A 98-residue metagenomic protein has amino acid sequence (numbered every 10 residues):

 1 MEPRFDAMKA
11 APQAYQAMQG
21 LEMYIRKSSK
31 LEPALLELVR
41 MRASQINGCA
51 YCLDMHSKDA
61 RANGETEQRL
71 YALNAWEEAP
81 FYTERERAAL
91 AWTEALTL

Functional and structural regions predicted by a protein language model:
M1-E37, D59-R61: Acidic, glycine/proline-rich low-complexity segments that act as flexible tails and inter-domain linkers
A11-M18, R42-L53, T93: Alpha-helical transition-metal enzyme core signature, strongest for iron centers
E22-R26, R40, S57, N74 (+1 more regions): Amphipathic alpha-helical segments within well-ordered protein domains
R40-Y71: Conserved alpha-helical segments that form or flank metal/cofactor-binding pockets of metalloenzymes
L70-L98: Mid-chain, well-packed structural core segment of small domains
